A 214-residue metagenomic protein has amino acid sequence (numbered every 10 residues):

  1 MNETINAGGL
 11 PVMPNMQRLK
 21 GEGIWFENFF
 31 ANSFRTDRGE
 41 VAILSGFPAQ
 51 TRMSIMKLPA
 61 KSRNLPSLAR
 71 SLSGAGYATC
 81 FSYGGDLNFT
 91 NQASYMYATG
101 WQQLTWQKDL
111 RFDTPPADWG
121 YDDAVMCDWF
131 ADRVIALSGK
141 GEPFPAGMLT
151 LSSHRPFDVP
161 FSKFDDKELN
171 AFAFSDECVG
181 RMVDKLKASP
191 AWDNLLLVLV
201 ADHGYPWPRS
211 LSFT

Functional and structural regions predicted by a protein language model:
M1-T214: Solvent-exposed soluble domains appended to multi-pass membrane proteins
